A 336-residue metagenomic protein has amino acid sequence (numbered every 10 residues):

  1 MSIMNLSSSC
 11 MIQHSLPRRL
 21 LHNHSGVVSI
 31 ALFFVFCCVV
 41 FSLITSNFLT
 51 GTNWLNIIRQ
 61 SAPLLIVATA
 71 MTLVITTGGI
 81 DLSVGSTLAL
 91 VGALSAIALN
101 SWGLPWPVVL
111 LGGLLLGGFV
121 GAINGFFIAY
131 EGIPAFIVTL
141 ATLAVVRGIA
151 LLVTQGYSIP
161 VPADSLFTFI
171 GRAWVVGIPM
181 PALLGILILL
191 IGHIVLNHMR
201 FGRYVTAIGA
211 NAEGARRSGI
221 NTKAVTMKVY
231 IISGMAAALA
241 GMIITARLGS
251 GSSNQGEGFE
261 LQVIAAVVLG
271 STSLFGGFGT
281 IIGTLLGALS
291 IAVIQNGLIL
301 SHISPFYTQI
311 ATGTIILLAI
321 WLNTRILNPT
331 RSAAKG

Functional and structural regions predicted by a protein language model:
M1-F33, C37, L190, R217-A224 (+1 more regions): Cytosolic-side transmembrane-helix boundaries in multi-pass membrane proteins
S29-S42, M71, R147-G148, L184-V195 (+4 more regions): Hydrophobic core segments of alpha-helical transmembrane domains in multi-pass membrane transport and ion-translocation
F33-L49, T77, A150-S158, I194-R200: Structural signal for alpha-helical transmembrane segments and their membrane-water exit/capping regions in multi-pass
V39-W102, F126-I133, V267, S271-I281 (+1 more regions): Single transmembrane alpha-helix segments in multi-pass membrane proteins
T69, L73, S86, L110 (+11 more regions): Hydrophobic positions within alpha-helical transmembrane segments of bacterial inner-membrane proteins
L104-V109, G113, F119-N124, I128 (+1 more regions): Helix-loop-helix "hairpin" substructures at the membrane interface of multi-pass membrane proteins
E131, A135-H198, V225-K228, R247-G256 (+2 more regions): Transmembrane helix-bundle core of multi-pass membrane transporters and related energy-transducing complexes
A237, R247-G313: Transmembrane alpha-helical segments in multi-pass inner-membrane proteins
